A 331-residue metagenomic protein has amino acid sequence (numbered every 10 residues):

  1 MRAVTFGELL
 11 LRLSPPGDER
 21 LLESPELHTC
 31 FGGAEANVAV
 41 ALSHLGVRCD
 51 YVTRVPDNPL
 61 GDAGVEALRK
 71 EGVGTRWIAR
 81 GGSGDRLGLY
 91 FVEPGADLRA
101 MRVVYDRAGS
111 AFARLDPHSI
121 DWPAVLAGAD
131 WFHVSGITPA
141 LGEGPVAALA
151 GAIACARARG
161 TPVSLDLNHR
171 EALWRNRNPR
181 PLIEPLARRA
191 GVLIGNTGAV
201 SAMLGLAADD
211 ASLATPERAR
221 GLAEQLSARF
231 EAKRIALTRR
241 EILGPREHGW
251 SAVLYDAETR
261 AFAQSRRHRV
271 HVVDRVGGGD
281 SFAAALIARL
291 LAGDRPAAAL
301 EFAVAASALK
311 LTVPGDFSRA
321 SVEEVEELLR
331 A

Functional and structural regions predicted by a protein language model:
M1-R76, G95-L98, L115-H118, H271-V272: Glycine-rich phosphate/adenosyl-contacting loop at the front of the ribokinase-like
T5-E19, H248-Q264: Acidic-glycine-rich active-site phosphate/pyrophosphate-binding loop
L9, L167, S281: Active-site metal-binding loops of divalent metal-dependent hydrolases
R48-I137, E326-A331: Conserved N-terminal subdomain of the carbohydrate kinase-like
Y51, V163-L165, L193: Hydrophobic faces of well-ordered beta-strands that scaffold small-molecule active sites in alpha/beta enzyme cores
A108, I137, N168-A172, G198 (+1 more regions): Active-site beta-loop-alpha junctions enriched in small/polar residues
R159, L173-E258: Conserved phosphate/ATP/ADP-binding segment of small-molecule kinases
F262-R330: Conserved post-catalytic alpha-helical subdomain immediately downstream of the catalytic base and nucleotide-binding
